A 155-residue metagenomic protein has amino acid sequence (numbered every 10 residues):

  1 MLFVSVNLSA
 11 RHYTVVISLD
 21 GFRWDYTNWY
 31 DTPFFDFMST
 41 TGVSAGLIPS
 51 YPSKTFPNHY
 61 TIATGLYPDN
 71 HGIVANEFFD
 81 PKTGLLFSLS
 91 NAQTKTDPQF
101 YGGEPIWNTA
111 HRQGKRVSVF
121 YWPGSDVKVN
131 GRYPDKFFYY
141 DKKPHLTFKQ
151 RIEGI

Functional and structural regions predicted by a protein language model:
V4-S5: N-terminal signal peptide c-region/cleavage motif recognized by signal peptidases
L8-R11, W29, S53-T55, H111-R112: Extracellular/periplasmic catalytic domains that process cell-envelope and extracellular macromolecules
A10-V15, T40-S44, N70, R112-S118: Loop/turn elements at helix/coil->beta-strand transitions in domains of secreted/extracellular proteins
H12-R23, F37-M38, I62, A110: Beta-strand elements within well-structured catalytic alpha/beta cores of enzymes that handle phosphate/sulfate esters
I17-G21, I48-Y51, F120-S125: Active-site-proximal beta-strand/loop segments in catalytic clefts of secreted hydrolases
S18, R23, D31-F34, N58-H59 (+2 more regions): Stable alpha-helical elements in mature extracytoplasmic
T27-H71: Short, structured active-site-proximal loop/turn typified by the sulfatase FGly-forming signature C/S-X-P-X-R
Y67, H71-I155: His/Asp/Glu-rich, glycine-adjacent segments that coordinate divalent cations and/or stabilize oxyanion chemistry on
